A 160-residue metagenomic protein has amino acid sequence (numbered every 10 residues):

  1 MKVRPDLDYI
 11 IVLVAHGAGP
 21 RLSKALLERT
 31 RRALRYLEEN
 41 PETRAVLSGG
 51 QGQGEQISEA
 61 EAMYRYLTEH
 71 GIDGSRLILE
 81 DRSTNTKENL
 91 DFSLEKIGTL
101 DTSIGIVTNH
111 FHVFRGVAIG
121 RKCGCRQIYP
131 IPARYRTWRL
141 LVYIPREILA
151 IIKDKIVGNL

Functional and structural regions predicted by a protein language model:
K2-Y143: A structural signal for short, hydrophobic/glycine-enriched beta-strand patches
T137-L160: A transmembrane-helix-recognition feature enriched in membrane-embedded lipid enzymes and envelope glyco-/phospholipid
